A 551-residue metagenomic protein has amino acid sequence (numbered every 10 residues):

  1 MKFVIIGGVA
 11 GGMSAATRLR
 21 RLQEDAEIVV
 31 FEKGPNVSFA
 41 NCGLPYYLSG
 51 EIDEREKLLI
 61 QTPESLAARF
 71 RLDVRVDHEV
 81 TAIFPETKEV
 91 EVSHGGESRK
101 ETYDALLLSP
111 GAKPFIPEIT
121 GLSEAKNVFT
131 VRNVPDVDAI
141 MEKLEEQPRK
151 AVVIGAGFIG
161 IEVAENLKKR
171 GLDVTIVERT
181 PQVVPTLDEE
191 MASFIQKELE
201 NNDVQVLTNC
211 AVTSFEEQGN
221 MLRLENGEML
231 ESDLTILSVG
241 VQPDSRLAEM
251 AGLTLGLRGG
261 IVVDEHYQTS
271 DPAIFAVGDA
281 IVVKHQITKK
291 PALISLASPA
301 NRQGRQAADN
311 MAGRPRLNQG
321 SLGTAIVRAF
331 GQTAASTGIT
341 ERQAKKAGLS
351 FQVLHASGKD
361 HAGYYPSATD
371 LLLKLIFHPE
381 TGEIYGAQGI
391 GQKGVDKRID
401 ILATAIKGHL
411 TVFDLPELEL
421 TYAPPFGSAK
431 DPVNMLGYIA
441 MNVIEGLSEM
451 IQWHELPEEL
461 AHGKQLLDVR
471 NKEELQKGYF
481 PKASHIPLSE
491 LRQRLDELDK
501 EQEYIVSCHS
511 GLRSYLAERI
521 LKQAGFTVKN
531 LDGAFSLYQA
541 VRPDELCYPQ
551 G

Functional and structural regions predicted by a protein language model:
M1, G8, G12, A280-K393 (+3 more regions): Mid-to-C-terminal Rossmann-like scaffold of FAD/NAD(P)H-dependent oxidoreductases
M1-D73, F158, A164-L187, T324 (+3 more regions): Beta1-alpha1 glycine-rich phosphate/pyrophosphate-binding loop at the start of Rossmann-like nucleotide-binding domains
R18-A105, D188-Q205, E341-Q343, M435 (+2 more regions): N-terminal Rossmann-like dinucleotide/flavin-binding domain of flavoprotein oxidoreductases that bind FAD/FMN
D25-E27, R69, R75-H94, E101 (+2 more regions): A Rossmann-like FAD-binding core segment of flavoenzymes
L59, K150-A151, F158-S214, L296-A300 (+4 more regions): Rossmann-like dinucleotide-binding cores of NAD(P)H-dependent redox enzymes
P110-R170, Q205-V206, V263-E265, I486-L488 (+2 more regions): Glycine-rich dinucleotide-binding loop and its adjacent helix/turn
E124-Q147, G219-R223, E228-Q306, I401 (+1 more regions): FAD-site-proximal beta/loop scaffold in flavoenzymes
F413-P424, S428-Q465, K472-E503, L512-G551: Rhodanese-like catalytic fold shared by cysteine-dependent sulfurtransferases and DSP/PTP-type phosphatases
